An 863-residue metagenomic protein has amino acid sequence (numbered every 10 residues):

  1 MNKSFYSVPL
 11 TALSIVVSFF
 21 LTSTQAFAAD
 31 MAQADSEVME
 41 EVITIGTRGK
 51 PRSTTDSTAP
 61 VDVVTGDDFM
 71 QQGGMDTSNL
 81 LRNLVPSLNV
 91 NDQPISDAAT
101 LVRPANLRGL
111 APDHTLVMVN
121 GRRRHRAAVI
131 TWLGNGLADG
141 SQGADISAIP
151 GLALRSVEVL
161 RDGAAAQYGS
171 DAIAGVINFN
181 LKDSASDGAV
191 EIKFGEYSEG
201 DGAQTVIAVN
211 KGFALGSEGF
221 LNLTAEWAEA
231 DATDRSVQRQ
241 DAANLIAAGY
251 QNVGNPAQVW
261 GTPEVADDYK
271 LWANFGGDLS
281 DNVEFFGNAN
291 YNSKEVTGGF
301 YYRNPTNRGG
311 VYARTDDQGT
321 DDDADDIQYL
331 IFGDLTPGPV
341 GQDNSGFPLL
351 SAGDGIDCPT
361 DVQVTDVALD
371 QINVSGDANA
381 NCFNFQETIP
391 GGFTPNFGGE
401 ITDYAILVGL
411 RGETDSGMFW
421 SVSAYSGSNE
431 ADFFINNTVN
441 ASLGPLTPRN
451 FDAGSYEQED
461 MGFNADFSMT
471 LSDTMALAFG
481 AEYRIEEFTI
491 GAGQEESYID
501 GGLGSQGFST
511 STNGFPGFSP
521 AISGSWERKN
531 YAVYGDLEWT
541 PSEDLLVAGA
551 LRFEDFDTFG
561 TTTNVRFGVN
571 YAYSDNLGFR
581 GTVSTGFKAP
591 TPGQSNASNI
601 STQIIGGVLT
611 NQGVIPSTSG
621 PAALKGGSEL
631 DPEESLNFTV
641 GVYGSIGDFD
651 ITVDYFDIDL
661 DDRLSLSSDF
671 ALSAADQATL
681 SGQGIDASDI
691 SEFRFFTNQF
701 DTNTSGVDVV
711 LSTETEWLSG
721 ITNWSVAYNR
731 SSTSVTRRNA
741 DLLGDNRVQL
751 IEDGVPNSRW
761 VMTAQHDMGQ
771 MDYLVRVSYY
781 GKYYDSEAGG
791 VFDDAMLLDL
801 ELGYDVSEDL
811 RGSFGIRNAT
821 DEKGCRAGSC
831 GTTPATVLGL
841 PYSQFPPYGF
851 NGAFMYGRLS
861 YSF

Functional and structural regions predicted by a protein language model:
N2-N83, I146-I149, A208, G212-F213 (+7 more regions): N-terminal Sec signal peptide and the immediately downstream disordered periplasmic leader that contains the TonB box
M31, I45-A59, V63-D97, N106 (+8 more regions): N-terminal plug
Q33, F479, F656-E787: Gram-negative outer-membrane beta-barrel transporters
A127, L660, S732, Y779-Y784 (+1 more regions): C-terminal beta-signal and adjacent terminal beta-strands/loops of Gram-negative outer-membrane beta-barrel proteins
S186, E218-L221, N282-F285, G417-W420 (+8 more regions): Repeated loop/turn-to-beta-strand initiation elements of outer-membrane beta-barrel proteins
E199-G391, P395-T414, Y425, L800-E801 (+1 more regions): Transmembrane beta-barrel wall of Gram-negative outer-membrane proteins
P395-I401, I406, D415, S426-E430 (+2 more regions): Outer-membrane beta-barrel transmembrane domain signature of Gram-negative proteins, especially the mid-to-C-terminal
G514, F518-N530, N576, G586-T652 (+7 more regions): Outer-membrane beta-barrel signature, preferentially recognizing the C-terminal barrel domain of Gram-negative
